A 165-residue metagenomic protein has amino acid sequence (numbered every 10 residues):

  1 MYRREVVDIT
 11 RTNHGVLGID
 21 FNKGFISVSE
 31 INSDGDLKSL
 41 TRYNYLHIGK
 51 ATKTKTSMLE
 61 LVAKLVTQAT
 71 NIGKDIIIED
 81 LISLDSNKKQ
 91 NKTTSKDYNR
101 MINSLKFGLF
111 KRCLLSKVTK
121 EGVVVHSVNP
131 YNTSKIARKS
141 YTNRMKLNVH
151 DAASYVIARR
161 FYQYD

Functional and structural regions predicted by a protein language model:
M1-D165: Positively charged, helix-rich recognition surfaces that bind polyanionic ligands
